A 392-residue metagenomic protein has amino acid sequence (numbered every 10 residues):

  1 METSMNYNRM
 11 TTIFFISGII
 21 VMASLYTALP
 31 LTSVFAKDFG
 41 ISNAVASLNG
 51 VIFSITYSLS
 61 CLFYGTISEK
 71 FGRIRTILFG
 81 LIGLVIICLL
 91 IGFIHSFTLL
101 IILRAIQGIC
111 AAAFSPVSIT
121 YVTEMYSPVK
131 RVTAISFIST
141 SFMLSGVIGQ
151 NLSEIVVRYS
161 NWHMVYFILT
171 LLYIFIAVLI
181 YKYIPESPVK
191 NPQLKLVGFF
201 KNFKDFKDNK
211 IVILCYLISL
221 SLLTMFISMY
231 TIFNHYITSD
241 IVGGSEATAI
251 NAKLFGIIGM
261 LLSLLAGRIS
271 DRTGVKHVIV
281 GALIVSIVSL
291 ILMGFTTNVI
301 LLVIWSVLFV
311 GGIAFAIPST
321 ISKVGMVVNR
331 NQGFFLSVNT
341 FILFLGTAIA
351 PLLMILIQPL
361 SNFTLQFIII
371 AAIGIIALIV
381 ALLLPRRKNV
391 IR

Functional and structural regions predicted by a protein language model:
M1-M5, P185-C215: Juxtamembrane intracellular "pre-TM" segments in multi-pass secondary transporters
L29, I211-K253, I257: Extracytoplasmic gate region of multi-pass secondary transporters
G40, G72, F93-L99, C110 (+4 more regions): Helix-breaking motifs and short loop linkers at transmembrane-helix boundaries and internal kinks in secondary membrane
L59-H95: Conserved MFS/SLC helix-loop-helix module at the cytosolic interface between two early adjacent transmembrane helices
G83, I87, T98-Q107, I300-L308: Paired small-residue
L99, P128, S136-I184: Helix-loop-helix hairpin linking two adjacent transmembrane segments in secondary transporters
L103-S141: Cytoplasmic helix-loop-helix junction between adjacent transmembrane helices in 12-TM secondary transporters
V275-T320: C-terminal transmembrane helical hairpin of 12-TM major facilitator-type secondary transporters
